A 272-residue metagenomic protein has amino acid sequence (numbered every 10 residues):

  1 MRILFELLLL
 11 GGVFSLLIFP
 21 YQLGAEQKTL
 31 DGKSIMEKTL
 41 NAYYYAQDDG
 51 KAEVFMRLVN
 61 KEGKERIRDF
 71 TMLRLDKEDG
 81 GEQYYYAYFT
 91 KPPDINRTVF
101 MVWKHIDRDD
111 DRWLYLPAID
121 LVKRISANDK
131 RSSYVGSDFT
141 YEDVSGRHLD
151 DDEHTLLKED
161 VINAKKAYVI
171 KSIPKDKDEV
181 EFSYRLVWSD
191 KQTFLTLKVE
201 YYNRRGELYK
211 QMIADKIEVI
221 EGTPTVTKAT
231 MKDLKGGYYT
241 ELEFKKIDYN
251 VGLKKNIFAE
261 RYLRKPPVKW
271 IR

Functional and structural regions predicted by a protein language model:
M1-I3: N-terminal secretory signal peptides that target proteins for export/translocation
E6-I18: Bacterial N-terminal signal peptides
P20, A25-Q27: Boundary at the C-terminal end of the N-terminal hydrophobic targeting segment
K28, G32-A118, T155: N-terminal mature ectodomain segment of secretory-pathway/periplasmic proteins
S34, I67-R68, V144-L156, G206-Q211: A short, amphipathic edge element
G81, N163-K166: Short acidic/glycine-enriched loop/turn segments that link adjacent beta-strands
T90, M101, D111-Y115, L121-I125 (+2 more regions): Gly/Pro-enriched, hydrophobic low-complexity segments that function as extracytoplasmic propeptides/linkers
L263-I271: Short, low-complexity, Pro/Ser/Thr/Gly-rich segments in the mature regions of secreted, periplasmic
